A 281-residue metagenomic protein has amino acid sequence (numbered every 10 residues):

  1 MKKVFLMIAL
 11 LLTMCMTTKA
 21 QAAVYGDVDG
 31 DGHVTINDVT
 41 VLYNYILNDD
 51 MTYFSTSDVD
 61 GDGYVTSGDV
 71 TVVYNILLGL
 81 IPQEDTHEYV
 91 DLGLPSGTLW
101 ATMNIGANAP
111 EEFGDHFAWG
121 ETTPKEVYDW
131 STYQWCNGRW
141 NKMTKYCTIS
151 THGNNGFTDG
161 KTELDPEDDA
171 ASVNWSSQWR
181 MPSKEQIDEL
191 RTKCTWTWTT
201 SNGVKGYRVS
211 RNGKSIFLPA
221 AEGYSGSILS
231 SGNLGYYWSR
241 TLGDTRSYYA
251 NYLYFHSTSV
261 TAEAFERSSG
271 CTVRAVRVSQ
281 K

Functional and structural regions predicted by a protein language model:
F5-E84: Cellulosome-associated attachment modules in secreted, modular CAZymes
E84-K281: C-terminal, surface-exposed recognition/capping segments
